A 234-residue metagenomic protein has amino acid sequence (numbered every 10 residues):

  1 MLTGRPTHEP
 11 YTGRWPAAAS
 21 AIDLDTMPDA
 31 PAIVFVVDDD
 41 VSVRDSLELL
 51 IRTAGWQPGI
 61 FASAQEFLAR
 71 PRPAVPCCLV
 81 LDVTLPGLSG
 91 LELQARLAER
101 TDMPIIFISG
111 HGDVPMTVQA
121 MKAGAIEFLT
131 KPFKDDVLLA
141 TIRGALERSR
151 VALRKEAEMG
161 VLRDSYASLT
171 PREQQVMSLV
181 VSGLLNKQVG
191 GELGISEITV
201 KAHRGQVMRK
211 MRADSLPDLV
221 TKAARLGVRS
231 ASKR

Functional and structural regions predicted by a protein language model:
L2-R5, Y11-F35, V41, E48 (+2 more regions): Non-catalytic signal-transmission and effector/linker regions of two-component phosphorelay proteins
I60-C78: Acidic, metal-coordinating helix/loop segments flanking the phosphotransfer/catalytic sites of two-component signaling
A62-S63, S89-E92: Acidic catalytic/metal-coordinating carboxylates
D82, S109: Active-site residues of response regulator receiver
D113-P115, L129, F133-R143, Q188 (+1 more regions): C-terminal output helix
L185-D218: Recognition helix of helix-turn-helix DNA-binding domains
M208-R234: Basic, Lys/Arg-enriched C-terminal extension of HTH/homeodomain DNA-binding domains
